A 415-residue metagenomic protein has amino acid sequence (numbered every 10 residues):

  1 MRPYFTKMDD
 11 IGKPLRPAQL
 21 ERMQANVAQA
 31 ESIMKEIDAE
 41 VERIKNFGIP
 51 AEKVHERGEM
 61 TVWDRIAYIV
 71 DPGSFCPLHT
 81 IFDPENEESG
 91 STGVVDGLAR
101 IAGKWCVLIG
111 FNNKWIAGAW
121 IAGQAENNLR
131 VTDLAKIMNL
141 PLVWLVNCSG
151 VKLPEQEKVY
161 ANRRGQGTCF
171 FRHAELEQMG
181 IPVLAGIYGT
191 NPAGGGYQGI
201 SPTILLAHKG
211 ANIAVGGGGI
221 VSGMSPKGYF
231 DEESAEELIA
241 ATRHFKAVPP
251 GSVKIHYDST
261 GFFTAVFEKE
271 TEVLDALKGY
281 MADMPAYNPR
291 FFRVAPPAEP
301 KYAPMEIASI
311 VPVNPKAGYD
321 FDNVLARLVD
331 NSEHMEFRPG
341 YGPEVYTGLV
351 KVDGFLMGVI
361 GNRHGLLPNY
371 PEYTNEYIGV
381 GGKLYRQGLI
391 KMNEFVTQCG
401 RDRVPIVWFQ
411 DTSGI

Functional and structural regions predicted by a protein language model:
M1-C106, G110-A117, R243-H244, S252-F262 (+2 more regions): Intrinsically disordered, low-complexity segments enriched in small/flexible residues
R2, K7-L20, Q24-V27, V146-P289 (+1 more regions): Conserved catalytic cores of soluble enzyme domains, especially glycine-rich substrate-binding beta-alpha loops
N46-I49, A135, T168-F170, N191 (+2 more regions): Generic hydrophobic alpha-helical membrane-segment signal
P50-K53, N139, G195, R403: Alpha-helical hydrophobic/aromatic positions enriched in membrane-embedded helices and signal peptides
G97-E177, L184-G186, G348-K351, F355-I415: Cleft-lining beta-strand/loop regions that shape enzyme active-site pockets
G123-N127, R164, G194, I200 (+3 more regions): Charged, alpha-helix-enriched surfaces in structured cytosolic catalytic cores of large nucleotide-utilizing machines
